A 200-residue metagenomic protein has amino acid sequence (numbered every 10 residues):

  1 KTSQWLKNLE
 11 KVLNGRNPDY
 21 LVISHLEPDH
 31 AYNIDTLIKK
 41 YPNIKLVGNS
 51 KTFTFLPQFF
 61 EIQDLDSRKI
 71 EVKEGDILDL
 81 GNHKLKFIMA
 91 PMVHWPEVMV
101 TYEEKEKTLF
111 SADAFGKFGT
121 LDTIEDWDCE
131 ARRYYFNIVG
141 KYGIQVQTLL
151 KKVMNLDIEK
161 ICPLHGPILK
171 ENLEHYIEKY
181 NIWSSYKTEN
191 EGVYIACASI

Functional and structural regions predicted by a protein language model:
K1-L21, I44: Pre-active-site segment of Zn-dependent metallo-hydrolases
P18-L26, L46-N49, L109-A112, I161-H165: Active-site neighborhood of phospho(di)ester-bond hydrolases with catalytic His/Asp-centered motifs
L21, L85, T108, G192-V193: Conserved hydrophobic helix-helix packing surfaces used for dimerization/oligomerization
Y32-K40, L173-E174: Metal-dependent catalytic neighborhoods of phosphoester/phosphodiester hydrolases
V47-V98, Y142-L150: Metallo-beta-lactamase
K84-E171: Metallo-beta-lactamase
K160, H165-N190: Terminal amphipathic helices with adjacent charged low-complexity linkers/tails
C197-I200: Residue-level signal for short, function-critical loop segments
